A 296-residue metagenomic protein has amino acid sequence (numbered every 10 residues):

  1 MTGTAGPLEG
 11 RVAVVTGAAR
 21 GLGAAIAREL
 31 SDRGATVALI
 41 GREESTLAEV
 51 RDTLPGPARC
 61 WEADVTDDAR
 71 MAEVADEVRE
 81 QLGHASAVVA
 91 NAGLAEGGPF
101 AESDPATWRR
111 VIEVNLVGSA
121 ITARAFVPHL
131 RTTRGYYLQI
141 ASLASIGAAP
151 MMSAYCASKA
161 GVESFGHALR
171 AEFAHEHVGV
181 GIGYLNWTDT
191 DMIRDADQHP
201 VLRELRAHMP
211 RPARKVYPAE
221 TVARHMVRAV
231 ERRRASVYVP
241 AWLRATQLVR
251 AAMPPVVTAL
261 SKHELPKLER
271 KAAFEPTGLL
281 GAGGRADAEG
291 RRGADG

Functional and structural regions predicted by a protein language model:
V12, A19-R20: Conserved glycine-rich cofactor-binding loop
R33-E49: Conserved glycine-rich Rossmann-like NAD(P)H-binding loop of the short-chain dehydrogenase/reductase
A63-E73, P105: The beta1-alpha1 cofactor-binding region of Rossmann-like NAD(H)/NADP(H)-dependent oxidoreductases
P99-F100, D104-R109: Substrate-binding pocket helix/loop in short-chain dehydrogenase/reductase
A123, S158: Active-site helix of classical SDR
S142: Residue(s) in the substrate-gating loop at a strand-loop-helix junction that position the organic substrate next
H175-A241: SDR active-site lid
